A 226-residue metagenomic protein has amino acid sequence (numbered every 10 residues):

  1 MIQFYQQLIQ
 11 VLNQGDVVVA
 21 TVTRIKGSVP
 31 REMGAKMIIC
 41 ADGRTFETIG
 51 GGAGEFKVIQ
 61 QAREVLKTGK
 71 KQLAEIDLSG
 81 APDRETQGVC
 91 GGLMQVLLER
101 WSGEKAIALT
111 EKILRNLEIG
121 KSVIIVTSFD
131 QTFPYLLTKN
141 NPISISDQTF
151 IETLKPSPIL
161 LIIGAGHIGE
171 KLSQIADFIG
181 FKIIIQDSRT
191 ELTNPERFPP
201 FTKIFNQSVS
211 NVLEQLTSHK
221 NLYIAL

Functional and structural regions predicted by a protein language model:
M1-N206, N221-Y223: Segments forming oxygen-rich coordination pockets for charged ligands
S210-K220: Short amphipathic alpha-helix with an adjacent loop that forms part of the alpha/beta core around
